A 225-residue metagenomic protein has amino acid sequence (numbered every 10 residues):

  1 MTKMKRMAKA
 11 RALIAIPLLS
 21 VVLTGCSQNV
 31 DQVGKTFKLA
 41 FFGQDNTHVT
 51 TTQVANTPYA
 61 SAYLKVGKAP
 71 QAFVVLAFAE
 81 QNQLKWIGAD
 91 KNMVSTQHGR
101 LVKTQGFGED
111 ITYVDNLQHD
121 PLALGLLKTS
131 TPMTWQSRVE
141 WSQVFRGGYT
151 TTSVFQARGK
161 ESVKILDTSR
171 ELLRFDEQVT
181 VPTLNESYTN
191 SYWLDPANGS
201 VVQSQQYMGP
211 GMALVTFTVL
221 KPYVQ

Functional and structural regions predicted by a protein language model:
M1-T2, D167: Intrinsic structural disorder
T2-I14: Bacterial N-terminal signal peptides that target proteins for export
P17-S20: Alpha-helical transmembrane segments
V22-G25: C-terminal motif of bacterial Sec signal peptides marking the signal peptidase cleavage site
S27-G106, I111-Y113, T129-Q225: Acidic, serine/threonine-rich low-complexity disordered tracts
D115-K128: Long, mid-chain structured domain cores
